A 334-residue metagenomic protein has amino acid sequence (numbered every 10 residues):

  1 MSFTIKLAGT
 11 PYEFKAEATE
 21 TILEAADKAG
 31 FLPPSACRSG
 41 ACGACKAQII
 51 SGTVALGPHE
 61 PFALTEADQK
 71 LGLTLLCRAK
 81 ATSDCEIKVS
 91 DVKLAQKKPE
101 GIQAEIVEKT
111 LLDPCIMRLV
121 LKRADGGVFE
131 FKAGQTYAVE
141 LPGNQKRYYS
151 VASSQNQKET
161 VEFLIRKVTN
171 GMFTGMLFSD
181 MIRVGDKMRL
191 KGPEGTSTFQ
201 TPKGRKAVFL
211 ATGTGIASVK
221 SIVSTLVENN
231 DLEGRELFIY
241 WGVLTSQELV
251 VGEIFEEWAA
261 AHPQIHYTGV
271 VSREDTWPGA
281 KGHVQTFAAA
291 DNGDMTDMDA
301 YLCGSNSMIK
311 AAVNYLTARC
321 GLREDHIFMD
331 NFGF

Functional and structural regions predicted by a protein language model:
M1-T74, R78-A79, C85, L237-F334: Reductase modules of NAD(P)H-dependent flavoproteins
I50-T53, S90-V92, P142, P193: Short, surface-exposed secondary-structure boundary micro-motifs
T74-K97, D186-M188: Short, structured interface segments
K98-K187, V243-T245, V271-E274: Ferredoxin-reductase
G134, G215, S305: Short, conserved phosphate/pyrophosphate- and ester-handling motifs at nucleotide-, phospho-/glycolipid
G192-G204: A short, basic/flexible loop-to-alpha-helix module at the beginning of a structural domain
T198, A207-F209, T214-E228: Phosphate-binding glycine-rich loops and their immediate beta-loop-alpha structural context
